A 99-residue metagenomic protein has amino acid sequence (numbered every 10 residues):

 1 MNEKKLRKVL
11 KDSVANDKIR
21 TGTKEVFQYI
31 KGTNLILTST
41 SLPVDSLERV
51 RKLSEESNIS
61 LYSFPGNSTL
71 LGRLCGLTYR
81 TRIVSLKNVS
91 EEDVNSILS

Functional and structural regions predicted by a protein language model:
K5-T38: N-terminal first-folded block
S13, T23-Y29, D45-L70, L74-C75: Positively charged, polar, low-complexity stretches
N34, S41, G72: Residue-level signal for functionally critical sites in structured catalytic/ligand-binding pockets
T38, S46, R82: Functionally constrained cores in energy, signaling, and assembly domains
S39-T40, K87: Structural motif
S57-S99: Short basic, glycine-rich beta-strand/loop surfaces that mediate nucleic-acid
